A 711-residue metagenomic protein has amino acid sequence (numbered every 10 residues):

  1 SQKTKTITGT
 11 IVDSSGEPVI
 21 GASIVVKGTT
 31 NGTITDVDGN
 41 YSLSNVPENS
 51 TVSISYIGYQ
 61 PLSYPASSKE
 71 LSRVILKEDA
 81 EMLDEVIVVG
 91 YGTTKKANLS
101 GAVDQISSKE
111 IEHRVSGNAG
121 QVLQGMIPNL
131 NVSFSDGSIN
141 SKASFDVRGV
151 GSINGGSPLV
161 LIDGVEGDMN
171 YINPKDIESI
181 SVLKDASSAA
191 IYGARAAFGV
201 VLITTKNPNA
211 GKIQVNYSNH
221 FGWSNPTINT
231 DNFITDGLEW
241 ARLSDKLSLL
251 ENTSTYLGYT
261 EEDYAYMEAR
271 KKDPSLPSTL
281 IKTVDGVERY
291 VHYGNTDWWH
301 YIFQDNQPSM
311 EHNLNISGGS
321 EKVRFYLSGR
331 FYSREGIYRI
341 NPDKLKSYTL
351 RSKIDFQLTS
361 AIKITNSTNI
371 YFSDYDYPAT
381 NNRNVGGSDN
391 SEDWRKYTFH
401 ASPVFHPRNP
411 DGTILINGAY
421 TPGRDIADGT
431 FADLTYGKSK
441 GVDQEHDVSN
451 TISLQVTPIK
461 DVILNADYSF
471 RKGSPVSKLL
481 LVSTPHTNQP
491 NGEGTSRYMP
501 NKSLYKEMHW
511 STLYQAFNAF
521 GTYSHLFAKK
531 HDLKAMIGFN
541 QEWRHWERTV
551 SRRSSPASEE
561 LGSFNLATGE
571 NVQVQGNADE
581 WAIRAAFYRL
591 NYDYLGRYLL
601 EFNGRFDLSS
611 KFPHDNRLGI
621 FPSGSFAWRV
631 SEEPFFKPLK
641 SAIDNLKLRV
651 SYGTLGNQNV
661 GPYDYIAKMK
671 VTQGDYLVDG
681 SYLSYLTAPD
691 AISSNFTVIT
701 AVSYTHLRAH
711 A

Functional and structural regions predicted by a protein language model:
S1-R351, K363-T365, S449: Short, small/polar-rich motifs associated with maturation and membrane association, primarily at protein termini
G28, S68, T359, T457-I459 (+2 more regions): Residue-level recognition of beta-strand termini and adjacent short loop/turns
A97, A210-N295, I337-S449, N465-D467 (+2 more regions): Surface-exposed loop/interface segments of Gram-negative outer-membrane beta-barrel transport/assembly proteins
S107-I111, T368-F372, F606-K611: Conserved short loop/turn motifs at secondary-structure junctions
T205, L314-S320, S352-F356, N450-V456 (+6 more regions): Residues on the lipid-exposed face of transmembrane beta-strands in outer-membrane beta-barrel proteins
F331-S333, L600-S609: Transmembrane beta-strand segments that form the barrel wall of outer-membrane beta-barrel proteins
R339, S610-D615: Solvent-exposed loop/turn segments connecting transmembrane beta-strands in outer-membrane beta-barrel proteins
A586-G604: Short, contiguous hydrophobic alpha-helices characteristic of membrane insertion segments
